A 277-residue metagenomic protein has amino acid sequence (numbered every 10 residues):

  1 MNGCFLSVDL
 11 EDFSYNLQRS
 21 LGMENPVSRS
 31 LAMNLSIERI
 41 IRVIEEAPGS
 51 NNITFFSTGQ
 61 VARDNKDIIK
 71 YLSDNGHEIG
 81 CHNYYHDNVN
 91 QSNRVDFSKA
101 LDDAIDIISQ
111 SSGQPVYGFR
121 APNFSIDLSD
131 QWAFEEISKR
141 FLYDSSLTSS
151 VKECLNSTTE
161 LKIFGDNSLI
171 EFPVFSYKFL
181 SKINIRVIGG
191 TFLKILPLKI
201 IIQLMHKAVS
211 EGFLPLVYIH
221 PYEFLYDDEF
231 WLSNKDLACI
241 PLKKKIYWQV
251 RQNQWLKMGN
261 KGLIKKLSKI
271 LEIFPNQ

Functional and structural regions predicted by a protein language model:
M1-G118, N123-L180, P197-Q277: Catalytic alpha-helical scaffold of carbohydrate-active enzymes acting on polysaccharides/glycoconjugates
N184-I195, Q254: Surface-exposed cleft-lining segments at the edges of enzyme active sites
